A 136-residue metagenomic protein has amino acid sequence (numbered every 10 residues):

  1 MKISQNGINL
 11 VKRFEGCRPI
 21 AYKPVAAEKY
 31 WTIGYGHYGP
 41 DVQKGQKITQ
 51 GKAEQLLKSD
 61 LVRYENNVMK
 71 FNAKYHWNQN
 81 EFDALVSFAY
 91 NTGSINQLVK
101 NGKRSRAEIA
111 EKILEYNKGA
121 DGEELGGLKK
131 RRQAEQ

Functional and structural regions predicted by a protein language model:
M1-Y22, A26-E28, H37, D41-K44 (+2 more regions): Long, amphipathic alpha-helical surface segments
T32-G34, A84-A89, K112: Structural recognition of the beta-strand scaffold that forms the well-ordered cores of secreted hydrolase catalytic
N67-W77: Surface-exposed helix-capping loop/turn segments at secondary-structure junctions
Y75-V99: Mid-chain, well-packed structural core segment of small domains
